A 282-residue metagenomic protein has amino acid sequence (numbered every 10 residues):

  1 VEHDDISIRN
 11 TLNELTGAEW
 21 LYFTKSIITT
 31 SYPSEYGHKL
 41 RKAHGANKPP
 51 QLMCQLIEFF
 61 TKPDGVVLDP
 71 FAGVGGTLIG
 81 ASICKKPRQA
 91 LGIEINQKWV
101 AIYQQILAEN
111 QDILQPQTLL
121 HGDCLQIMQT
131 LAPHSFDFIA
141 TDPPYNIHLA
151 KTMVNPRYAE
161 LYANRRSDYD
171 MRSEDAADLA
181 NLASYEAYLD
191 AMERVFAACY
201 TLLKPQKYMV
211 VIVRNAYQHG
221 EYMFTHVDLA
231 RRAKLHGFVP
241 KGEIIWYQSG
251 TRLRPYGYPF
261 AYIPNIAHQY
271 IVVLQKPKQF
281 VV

Functional and structural regions predicted by a protein language model:
V1-V282: Class I S-adenosyl-L-methionine-dependent methyltransferase catalytic core
